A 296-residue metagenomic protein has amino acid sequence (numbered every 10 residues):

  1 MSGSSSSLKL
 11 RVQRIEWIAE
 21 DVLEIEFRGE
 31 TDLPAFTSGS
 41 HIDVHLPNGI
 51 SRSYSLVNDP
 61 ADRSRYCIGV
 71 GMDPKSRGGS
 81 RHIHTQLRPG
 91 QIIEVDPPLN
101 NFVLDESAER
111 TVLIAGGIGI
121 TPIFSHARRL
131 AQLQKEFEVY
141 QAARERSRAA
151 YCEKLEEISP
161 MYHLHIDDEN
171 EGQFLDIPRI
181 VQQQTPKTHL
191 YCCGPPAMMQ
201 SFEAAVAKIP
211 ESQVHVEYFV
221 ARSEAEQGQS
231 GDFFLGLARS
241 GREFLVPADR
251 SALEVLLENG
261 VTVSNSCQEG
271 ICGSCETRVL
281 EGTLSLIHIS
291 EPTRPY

Functional and structural regions predicted by a protein language model:
S2-I92, D96, E106-E109, A143-E145: Ferredoxin-reductase
G3, R81-R239, L245: FNR/FR-type flavoprotein reductase catalytic core
T37-G39, Q227-F233, I271: A short, compositionally biased
I42, F233-A238, C275-T277: Short polybasic amphipathic segments
P122, V261-T283, R294: Local cysteine-cluster metal-coordination motifs and their immediate loop/turn environment, predominantly Fe-S cluster
G231-S264: C-terminal accessory/binding modules appended to enzymatic or scaffolding proteins
I287-Y296: Single conserved hydrophobic/aromatic residue that forms the stacking wall/gate of nucleotide- or nucleobase-binding
